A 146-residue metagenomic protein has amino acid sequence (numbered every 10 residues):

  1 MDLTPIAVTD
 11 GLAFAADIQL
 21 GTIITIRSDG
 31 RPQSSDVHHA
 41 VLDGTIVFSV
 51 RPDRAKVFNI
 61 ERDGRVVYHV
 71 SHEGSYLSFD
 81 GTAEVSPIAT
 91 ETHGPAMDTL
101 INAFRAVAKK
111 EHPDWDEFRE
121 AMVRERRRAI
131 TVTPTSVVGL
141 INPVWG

Functional and structural regions predicted by a protein language model:
M1-D17: Extreme N-terminal tail/first-helix region
M1-L3, D53-E73, A106-K110: Short, solvent-exposed cationic patches
M1-P5, S75-G146: Charged, gly/pro-rich active-site loop segments
G11, Q19, G44, S75 (+1 more regions): A generic secondary-structure signal marking the coil-to-beta-strand transition
G11-L12, V57, R119: Short amphipathic alpha-helical segments and helix-helix/interface helices
A15-A16, E61-R62, V123: Alpha-helix boundary recognition
I18-P52, F58-I60, V66-V70, S78-T82: Short beta-strand segments
